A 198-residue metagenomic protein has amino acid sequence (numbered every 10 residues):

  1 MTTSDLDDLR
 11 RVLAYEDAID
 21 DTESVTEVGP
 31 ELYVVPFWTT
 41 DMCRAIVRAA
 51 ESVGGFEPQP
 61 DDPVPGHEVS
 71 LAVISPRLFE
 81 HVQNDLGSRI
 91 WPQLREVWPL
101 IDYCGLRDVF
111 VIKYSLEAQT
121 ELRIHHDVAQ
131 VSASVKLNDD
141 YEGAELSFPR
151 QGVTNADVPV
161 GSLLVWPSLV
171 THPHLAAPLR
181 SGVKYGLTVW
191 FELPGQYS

Functional and structural regions predicted by a protein language model:
M1-L13: Intrinsically disordered, low-complexity, charge-biased terminal/linker regions in eukaryotic proteins
S4, W38-D41, V158: Short coil/turn linker and secondary-structure boundary residues
R11-Y103: Non-heme Fe(II)/2-oxoglutarate
S88-S198: Catalytic core of non-heme Fe(II) oxygenases with the double-stranded beta-helix
